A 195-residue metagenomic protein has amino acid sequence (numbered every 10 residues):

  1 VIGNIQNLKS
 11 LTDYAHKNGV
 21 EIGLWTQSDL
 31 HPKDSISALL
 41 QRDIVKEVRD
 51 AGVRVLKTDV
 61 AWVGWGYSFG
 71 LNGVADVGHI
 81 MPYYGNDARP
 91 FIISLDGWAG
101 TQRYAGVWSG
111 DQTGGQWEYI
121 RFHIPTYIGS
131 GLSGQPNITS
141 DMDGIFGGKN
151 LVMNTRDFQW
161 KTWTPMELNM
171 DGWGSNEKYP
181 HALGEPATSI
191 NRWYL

Functional and structural regions predicted by a protein language model:
V1-L195: Catalytic-domain carbohydrate-binding cleft regions of carbohydrate-active enzymes
